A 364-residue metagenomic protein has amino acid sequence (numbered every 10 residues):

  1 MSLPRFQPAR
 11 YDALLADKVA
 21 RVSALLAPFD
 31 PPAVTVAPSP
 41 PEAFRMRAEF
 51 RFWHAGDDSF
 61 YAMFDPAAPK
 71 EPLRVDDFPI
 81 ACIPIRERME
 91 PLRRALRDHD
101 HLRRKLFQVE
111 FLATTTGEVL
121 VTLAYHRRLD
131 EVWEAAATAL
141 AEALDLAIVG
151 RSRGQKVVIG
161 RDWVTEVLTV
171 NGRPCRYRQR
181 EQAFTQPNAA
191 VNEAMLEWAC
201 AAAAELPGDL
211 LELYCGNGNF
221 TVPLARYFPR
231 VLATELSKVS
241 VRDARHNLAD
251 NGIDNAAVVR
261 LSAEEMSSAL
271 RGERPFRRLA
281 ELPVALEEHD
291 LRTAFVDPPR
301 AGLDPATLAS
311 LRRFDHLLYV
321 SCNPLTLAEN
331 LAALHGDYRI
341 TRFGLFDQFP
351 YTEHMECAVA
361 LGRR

Functional and structural regions predicted by a protein language model:
S2-L106, T115: Extended interfacial segments that mediate partner engagement and assembly in macromolecular machines
V34-P41, Q108-L112, S152-K156, G344-Q348: Short, solvent-exposed loop/turn elements at beta->coil junctions and helix N-caps that rim active or binding pockets
R45-E49, D58-F60, L106-Q108, E118-L120 (+3 more regions): Broad gene-expression machinery/nucleic-acid interaction feature
F50-F52, F111, L361: Conserved hydrophobic "DFG−1" position in protein kinase catalytic cores
W53, G117-H126, R176-Q179: Short, aliphatic-rich beta-strand segments
D57, P69-E71, G117, N171-C175 (+1 more regions): Short acidic/polar mixed-charge low-complexity motifs
D65, D77, F111-A113, L123-Y125 (+2 more regions): Short, structured patches in soluble enzyme cores that scaffold and shape functional sites
R128-R364: Rossmann-like S-adenosyl-L-methionine
